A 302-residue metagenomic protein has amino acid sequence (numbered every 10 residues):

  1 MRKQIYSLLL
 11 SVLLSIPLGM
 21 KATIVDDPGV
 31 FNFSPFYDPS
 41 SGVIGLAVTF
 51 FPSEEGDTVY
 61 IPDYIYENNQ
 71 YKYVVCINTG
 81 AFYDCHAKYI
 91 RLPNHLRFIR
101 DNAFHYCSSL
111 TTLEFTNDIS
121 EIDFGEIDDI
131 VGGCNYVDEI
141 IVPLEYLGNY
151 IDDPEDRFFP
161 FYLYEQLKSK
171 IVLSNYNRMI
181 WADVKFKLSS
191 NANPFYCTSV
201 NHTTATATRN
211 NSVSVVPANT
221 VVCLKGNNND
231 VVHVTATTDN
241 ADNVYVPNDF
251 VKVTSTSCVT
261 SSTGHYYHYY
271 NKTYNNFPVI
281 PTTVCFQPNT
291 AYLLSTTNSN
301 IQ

Functional and structural regions predicted by a protein language model:
M1-I5: Positively charged n-region of N-terminal signal peptides that target proteins for export
S7-P17: Bacterial N-terminal signal peptides
T23-P52, Y150-V200: GGW-centered surface loops in extracellular recognition modules
F36, E54-C76, C85-F98, S108-I122 (+1 more regions): Structural signature of tandem-repeat unit edges
P52-E54, L144-G148, D156, N227-V231 (+1 more regions): Acidic glycine-/aspartate-rich tracts in secreted/extracellular proteins
H105, G125-G133, D152-R157: A structural signal for leucine-rich repeat
Y162-N191, N211-Q302: A short, polar beta-strand/turn micro-motif
